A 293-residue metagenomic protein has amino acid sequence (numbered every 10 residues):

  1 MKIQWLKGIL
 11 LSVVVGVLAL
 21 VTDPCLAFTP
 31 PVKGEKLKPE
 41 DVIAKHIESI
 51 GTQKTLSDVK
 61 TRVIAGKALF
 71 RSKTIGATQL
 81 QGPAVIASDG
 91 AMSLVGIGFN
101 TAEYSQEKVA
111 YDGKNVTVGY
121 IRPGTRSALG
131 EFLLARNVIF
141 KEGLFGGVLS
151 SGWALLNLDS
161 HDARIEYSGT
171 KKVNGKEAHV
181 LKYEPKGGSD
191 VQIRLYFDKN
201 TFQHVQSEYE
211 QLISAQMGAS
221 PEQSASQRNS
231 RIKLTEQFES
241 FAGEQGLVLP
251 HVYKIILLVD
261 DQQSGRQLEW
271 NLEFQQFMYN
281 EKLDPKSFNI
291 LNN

Functional and structural regions predicted by a protein language model:
M1-L6: N-terminal secretory signal peptides that target proteins for export/translocation
I9-D23: Bacterial N-terminal signal peptides
F28-P30, G34-D41, E48, T55 (+5 more regions): Flexible, processing/modification-adjacent segments and terminal tails in exported/periplasmic/extracellular proteins
V32-E35, D41-R126, S160-G169: N-terminal mature ectodomain segment of secretory-pathway/periplasmic proteins
T61-I64, V116, K282, F288 (+1 more regions): Short capping/connector residues at structural and topological boundaries
P83-A87, G113-N115, L133-A135, S240-A242 (+1 more regions): A short, sequence-level motif marking secondary-structure junctions
T170-I290: Gly/Pro-enriched, hydrophobic low-complexity segments that function as extracytoplasmic propeptides/linkers
